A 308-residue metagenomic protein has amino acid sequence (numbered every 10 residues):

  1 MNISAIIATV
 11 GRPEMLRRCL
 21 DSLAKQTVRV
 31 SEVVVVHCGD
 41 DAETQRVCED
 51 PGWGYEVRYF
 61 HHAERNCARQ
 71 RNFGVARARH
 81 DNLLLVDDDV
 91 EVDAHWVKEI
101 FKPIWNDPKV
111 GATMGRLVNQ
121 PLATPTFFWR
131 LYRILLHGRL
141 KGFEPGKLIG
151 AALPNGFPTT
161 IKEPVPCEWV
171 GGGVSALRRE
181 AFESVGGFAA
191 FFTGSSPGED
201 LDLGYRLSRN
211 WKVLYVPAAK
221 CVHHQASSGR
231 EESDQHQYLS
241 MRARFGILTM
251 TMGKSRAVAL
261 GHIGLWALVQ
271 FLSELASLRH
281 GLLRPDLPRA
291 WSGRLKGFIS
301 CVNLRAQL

Functional and structural regions predicted by a protein language model:
M1-K25: N-proximal low-complexity "stem/linker" segments adjacent to membrane-targeting elements
L20-H61: Acidic donor-binding segment of Leloir-type glycosyltransferases
H62-A78: Glycine-rich, basic loop-to-helix element that forms the pyrophosphate-binding segment of sugar-nucleotide handling
A68, K141-I149, F157-L177, S208: A recurrent flexible, glycine/aromatic-enriched loop bordering the glycosyltransferase active site that acts as
L83: Short aromatic/hydrophobic "clamp" motif used to bind/position activated sugar donors
H95-K141: Conserved donor NDP-sugar-binding/catalytic core segment of glycosyltransferases
E168-L177, A181-G186, F192-A219: A short, conserved alpha-helix in the catalytic core of glycosyltransferases
Q235-A243, G253-L308: Non-catalytic, C-terminal membrane-associated alpha-helical segments of glycosyltransferases
